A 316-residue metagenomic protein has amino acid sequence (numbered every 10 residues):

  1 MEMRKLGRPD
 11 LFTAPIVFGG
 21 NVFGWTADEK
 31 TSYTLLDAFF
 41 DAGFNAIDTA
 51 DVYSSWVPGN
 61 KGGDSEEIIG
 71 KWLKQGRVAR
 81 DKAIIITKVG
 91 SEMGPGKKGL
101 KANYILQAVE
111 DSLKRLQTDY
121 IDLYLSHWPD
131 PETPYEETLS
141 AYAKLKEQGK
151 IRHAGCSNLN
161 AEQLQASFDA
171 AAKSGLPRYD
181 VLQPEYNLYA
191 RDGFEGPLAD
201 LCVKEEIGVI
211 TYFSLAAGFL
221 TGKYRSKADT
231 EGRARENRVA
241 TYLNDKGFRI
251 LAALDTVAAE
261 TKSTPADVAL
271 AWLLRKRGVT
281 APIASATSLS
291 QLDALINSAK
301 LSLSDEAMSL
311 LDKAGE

Functional and structural regions predicted by a protein language model:
M1-K82: N-terminal binding-site loop/beta-alpha segment at the start of enzyme catalytic domains that lines or forms
R8, D41, W72-D81, L113-Q117 (+2 more regions): Acidic (Asp/Glu)-rich catalytic clusters
G20-K30, E92-N103, E132-T133: Active-site mouth loops of central-metabolism enzymes
D28-F39, L100-L116, L164-D169: Short, acidic/polar
A46-A50, I84-T87, Y120-L125, G155-C156 (+1 more regions): Short beta-strand segments at enzyme active-site cores
Y53-P58, E92-K97, L220, Q291-A294: A short acidic, helix-capping loop that chelates divalent metal ions and anchors anionic groups
K114-E132: Active-site groove signature of glycoside hydrolases
P129, T133-E316: Beta/alpha (TIM)-barrel catalytic core signal, keyed to glycine-rich beta->alpha loops juxtaposed to Asp/Glu that bind
